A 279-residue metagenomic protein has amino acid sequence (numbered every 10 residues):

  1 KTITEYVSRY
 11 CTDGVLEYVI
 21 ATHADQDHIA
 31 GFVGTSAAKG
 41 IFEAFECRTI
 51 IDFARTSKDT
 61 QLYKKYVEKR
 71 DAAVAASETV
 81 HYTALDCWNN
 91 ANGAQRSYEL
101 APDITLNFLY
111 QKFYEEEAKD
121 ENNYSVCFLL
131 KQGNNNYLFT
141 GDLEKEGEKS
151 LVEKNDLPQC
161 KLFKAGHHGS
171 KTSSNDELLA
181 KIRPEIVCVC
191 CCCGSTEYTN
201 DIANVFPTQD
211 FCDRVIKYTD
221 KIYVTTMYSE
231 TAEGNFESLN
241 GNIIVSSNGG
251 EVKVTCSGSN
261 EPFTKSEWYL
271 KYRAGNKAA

Functional and structural regions predicted by a protein language model:
K1, T22-A24, R55, K112 (+4 more regions): Active-site metal-binding loops of divalent metal-dependent hydrolases
K1-D52, E153-S170, R183-C188: Active-site metal-binding motif and surrounding structural segment of the metallo-beta-lactamase
K1-V15, T83-L162, G234-A279: Core dinuclear metal-dependent hydrolase active-site scaffold
I20, T49-I51, T83-D86, N107-L109 (+2 more regions): Hydrophobic/aromatic beta-strand patches that form the interior of the parallel beta-sheet core in alpha/beta enzyme
I20-T22, H28, F53-K65, A76 (+2 more regions): Divalent cation-coordinating acidic motifs and surrounding scaffolds that mediate Ca2+/Mg2+/Mn2+/Zn2+-dependent binding
A30-G34, L62-K64, G141, N175-D176: Short, solvent-exposed loop/turn and secondary-structure capping segments
G34-A38, N123, N204-T208: Charged helix-capping and loop-helix junction motifs
K58-Y63, K69, A73-V80, L151 (+2 more regions): Internal alpha/beta domain cores that form substrate/cofactor-binding pockets in large enzymes and binding proteins
